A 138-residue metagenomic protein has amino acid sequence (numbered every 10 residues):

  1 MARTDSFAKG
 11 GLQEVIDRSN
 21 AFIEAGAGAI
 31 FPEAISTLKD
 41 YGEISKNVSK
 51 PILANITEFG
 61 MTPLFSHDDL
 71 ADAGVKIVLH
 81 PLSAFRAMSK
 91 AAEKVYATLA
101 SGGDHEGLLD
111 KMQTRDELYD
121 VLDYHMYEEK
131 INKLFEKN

Functional and structural regions predicted by a protein language model:
M1-H80, R86, K90-T98, Y124 (+1 more regions): Alpha/beta enzyme core
T98-N138: Flexible C-terminal active-site loop/helix
